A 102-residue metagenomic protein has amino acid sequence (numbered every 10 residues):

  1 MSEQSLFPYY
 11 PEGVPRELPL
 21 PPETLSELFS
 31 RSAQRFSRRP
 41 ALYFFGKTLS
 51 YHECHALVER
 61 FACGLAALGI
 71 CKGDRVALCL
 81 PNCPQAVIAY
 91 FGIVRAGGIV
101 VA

Functional and structural regions predicted by a protein language model:
M1-P22: Flexible, non-catalytic linker and terminal segments flanking ANL/adenylate-forming cores
P19-P21, L28-S30, R38-F91: Conserved AMP-binding/adenylate-forming core of the ANL superfamily
V94: Anion (oxyanion) recognition and catalysis
G97: Structured binding elements
